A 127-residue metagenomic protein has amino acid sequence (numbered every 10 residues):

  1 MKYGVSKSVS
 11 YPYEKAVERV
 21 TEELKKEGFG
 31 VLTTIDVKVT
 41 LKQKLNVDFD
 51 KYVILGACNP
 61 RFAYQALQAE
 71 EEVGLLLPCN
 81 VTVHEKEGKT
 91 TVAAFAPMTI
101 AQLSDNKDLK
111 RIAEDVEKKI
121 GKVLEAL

Functional and structural regions predicted by a protein language model:
M1-G28: Terminal, regulation- and interaction-focused segments at domain boundaries
T21, K38-V39, G121: Short glycine-/small-residue-rich flexible loop motifs, especially phosphate/cofactor-binding loops
K26, Q43-K44, A126: Residues at alpha-helix termini
G30, D36-T82: Compact, glycine-rich, soluble single-domain proteins
A69, E87, K122: Expand to "…catalyze enediolate/carbanion chemistry for C-C bond making/breaking, isomerization, decarboxylation
N80-D105: Beta-strand/loop substructures that line and gate deep hydrophobic ligand-binding cavities in soluble
L103-L127: Well-ordered alpha/beta subsegment
